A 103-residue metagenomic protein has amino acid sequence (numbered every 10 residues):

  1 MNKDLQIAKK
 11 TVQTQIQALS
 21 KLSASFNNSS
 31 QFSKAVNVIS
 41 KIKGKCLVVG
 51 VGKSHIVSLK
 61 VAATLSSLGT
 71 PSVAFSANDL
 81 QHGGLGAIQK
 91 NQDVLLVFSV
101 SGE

Functional and structural regions predicted by a protein language model:
M1-E103: Conserved N-terminal alpha-helical segment that immediately precedes and caps sugar-phosphate-binding
